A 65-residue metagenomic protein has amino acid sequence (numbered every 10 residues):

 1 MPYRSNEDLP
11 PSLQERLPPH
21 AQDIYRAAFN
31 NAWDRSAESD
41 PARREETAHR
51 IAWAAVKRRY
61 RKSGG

Functional and structural regions predicted by a protein language model:
M1-G65: A charge-rich, low-complexity, intrinsically flexible signal that marks solvent-exposed coils, linkers, repeats
